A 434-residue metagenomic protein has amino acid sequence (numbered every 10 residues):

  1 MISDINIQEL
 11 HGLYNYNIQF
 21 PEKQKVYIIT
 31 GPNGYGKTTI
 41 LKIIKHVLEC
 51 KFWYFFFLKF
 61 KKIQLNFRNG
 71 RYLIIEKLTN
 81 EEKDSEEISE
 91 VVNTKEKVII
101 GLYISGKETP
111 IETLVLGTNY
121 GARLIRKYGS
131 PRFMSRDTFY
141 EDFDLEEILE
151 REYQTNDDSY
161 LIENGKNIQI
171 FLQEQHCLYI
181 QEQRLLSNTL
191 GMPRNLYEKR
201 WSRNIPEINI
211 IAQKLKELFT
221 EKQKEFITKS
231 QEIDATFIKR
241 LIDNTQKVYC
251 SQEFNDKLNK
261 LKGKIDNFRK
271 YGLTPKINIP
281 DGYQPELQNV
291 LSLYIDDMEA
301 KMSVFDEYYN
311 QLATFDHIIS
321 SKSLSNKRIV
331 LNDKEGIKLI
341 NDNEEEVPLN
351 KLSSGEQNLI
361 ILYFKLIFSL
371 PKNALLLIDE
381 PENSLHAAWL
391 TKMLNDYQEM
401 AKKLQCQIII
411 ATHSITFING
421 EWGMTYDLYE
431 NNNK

Functional and structural regions predicted by a protein language model:
M1-N80, S303-K434: Switch/communication elements of ASCE P-loop NTPase nucleotide-binding domains
I43, L48-C50, D142-G165, G191-N195 (+7 more regions): Generic hydrophobic segment detector
L73-I75, D84-S85, P110-I111, T189 (+1 more regions): Switch/connector loops and helix/strand junctions flanking conserved nucleotide-binding motifs in nucleotide-processing
T79-T94, N326-R328: Intrinsically disordered, low-complexity coil segments
E86-N289: Electropositive, glycine-dotted interaction segments that contact anionic polymers or phosphate-rich ligands
K247-V248, Q252-K351: Extended helical coiled-coil dimerization/tether regions that scaffold and oligomerize large DNA-maintenance assemblies
